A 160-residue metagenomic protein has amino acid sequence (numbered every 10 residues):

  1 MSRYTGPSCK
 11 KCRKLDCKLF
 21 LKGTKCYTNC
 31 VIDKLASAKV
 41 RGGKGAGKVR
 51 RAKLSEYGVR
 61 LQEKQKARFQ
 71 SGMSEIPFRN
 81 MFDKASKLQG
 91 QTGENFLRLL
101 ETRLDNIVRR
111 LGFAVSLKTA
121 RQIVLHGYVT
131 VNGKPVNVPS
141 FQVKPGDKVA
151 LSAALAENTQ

Functional and structural regions predicted by a protein language model:
M1-L111, P135-Q160: Ferredoxin-like alpha/beta domains used as RNA- or RNAP-binding modules
R110, A114, T119: Internal active-site segments that recognize and position negatively charged phosphoryl groups and nucleotide moieties
F113, L125-H126: Short, intrinsically disordered, mixed-charge
L117, I123-V124, V143: Short, well-ordered loop/turn sites that connect or cap secondary structure elements
G127-T130, P135-N137: Glycine- and Gly-Pro-enriched alpha-helical subdomains that act as flexible, kink-prone "lid/hinge" or packing modules
